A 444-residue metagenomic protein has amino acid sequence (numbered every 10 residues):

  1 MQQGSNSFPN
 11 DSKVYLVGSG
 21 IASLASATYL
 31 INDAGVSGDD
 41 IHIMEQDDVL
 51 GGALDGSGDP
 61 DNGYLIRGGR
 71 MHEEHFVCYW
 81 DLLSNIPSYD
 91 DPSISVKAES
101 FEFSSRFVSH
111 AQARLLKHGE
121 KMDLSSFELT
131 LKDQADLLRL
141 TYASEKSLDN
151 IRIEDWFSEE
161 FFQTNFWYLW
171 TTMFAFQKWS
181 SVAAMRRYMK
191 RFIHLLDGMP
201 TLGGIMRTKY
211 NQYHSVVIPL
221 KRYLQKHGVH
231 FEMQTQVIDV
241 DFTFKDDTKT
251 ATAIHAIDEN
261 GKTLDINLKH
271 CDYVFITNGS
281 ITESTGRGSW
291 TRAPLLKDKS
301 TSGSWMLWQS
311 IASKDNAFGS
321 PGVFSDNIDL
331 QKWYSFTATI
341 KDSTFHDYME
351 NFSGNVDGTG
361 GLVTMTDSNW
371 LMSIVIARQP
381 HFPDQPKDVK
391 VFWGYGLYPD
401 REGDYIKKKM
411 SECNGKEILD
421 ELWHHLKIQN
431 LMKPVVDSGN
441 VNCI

Functional and structural regions predicted by a protein language model:
M1-V14, N32-D40: Extreme N-terminal leader/targeting segments of oxidoreductases
G18-G20: Glycine-rich Rossmann-fold phosphate-binding loop(s) that bind the pyrophosphate of adenine dinucleotide cofactors
S23: N-terminal Rossmann-fold NAD(P) dinucleotide-binding loop
I31-G58: Glycine-rich FAD pyrophosphate-binding loop
D61-S104: Conserved FAD-binding subdomain of flavin-dependent enzymes
G63, L195-M206, C271-Y273, N278-I444: C-terminal segments that line or cap access tunnels to active or ligand-binding sites in enzymes and enzyme-associated
Y89-P92, V96-H194, M206-R207: Rossmann-like flavin
R191-Y273, N278: Helical element adjacent to the flavin cofactor pocket in flavoenzyme catalytic cores
